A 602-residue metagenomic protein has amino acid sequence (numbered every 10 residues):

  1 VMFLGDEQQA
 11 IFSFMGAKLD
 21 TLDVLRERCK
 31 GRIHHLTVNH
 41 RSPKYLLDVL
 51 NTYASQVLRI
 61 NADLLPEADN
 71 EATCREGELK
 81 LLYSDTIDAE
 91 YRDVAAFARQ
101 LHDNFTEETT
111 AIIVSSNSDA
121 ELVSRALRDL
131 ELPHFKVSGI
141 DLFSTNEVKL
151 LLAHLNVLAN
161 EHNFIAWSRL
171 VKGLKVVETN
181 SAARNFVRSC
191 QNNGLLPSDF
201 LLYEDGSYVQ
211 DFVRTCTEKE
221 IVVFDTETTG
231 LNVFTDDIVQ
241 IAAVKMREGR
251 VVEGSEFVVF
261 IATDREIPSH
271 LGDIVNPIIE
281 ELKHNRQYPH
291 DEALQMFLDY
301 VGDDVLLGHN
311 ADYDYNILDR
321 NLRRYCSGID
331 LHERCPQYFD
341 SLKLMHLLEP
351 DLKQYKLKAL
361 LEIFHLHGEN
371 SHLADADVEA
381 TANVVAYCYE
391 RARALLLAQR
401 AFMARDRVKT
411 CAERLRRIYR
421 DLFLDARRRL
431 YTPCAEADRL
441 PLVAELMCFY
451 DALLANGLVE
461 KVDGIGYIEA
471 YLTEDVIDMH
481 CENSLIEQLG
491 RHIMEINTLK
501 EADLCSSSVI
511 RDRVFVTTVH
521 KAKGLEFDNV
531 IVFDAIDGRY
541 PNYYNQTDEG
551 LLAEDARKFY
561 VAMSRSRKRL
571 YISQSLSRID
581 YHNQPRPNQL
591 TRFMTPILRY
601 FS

Functional and structural regions predicted by a protein language model:
V1-T52, G538: Conserved helicase motor core of SF1/SF2 NTP-dependent helicases
Q9-S13, S138-A159, R323, P336-Q354: Short alpha-helix plus adjacent loop in nuclease-associated cores
R28, F105-F212, E362-L366, V378-A380 (+3 more regions): ATPase/helicase motor core of nucleic-acid motors
K30-R32, N39-L132, K283, L454: Helicase P-loop NTPase motor core
N160-V222, G230, K245-R247, C411-T517: Accessory C-terminal helicase-associated subdomains
K219-V222, T229-S327, L331-H332, D351-L366 (+1 more regions): Conserved non-catalytic scaffold segment of RNase H-like nuclease domains
Q240, R320, F515-Y544, L570-Y571: A short beta-strand element within the Helicase C-terminal
Y387-C388, I510, I536-S602: C-terminal accessory regions
